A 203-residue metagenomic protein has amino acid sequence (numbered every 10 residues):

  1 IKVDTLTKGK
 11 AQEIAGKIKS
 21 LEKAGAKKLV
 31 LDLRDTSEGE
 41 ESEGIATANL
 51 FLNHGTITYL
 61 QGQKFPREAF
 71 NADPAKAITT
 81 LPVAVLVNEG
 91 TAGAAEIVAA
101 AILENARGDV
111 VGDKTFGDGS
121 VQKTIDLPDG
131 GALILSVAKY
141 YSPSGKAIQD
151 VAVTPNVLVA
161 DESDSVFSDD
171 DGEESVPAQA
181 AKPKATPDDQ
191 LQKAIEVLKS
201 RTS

Functional and structural regions predicted by a protein language model:
I1-P128: Cleft-lining beta-strand/loop regions that shape enzyme active-site pockets
A46, A75-T79, G131-I134, A160 (+1 more regions): A general structural signal for short secondary-structure boundary/capping elements
N49-T58, I78-T91, V137-D150, A160-F167 (+1 more regions): A broadly tuned preference for mixed-charge, low-complexity surface segments
A92, A100, R107-V110, T115-G117 (+2 more regions): Acidic, polar loop-rich interaction surfaces within structured domains
A132, K139, S144-S203: Conserved functional hotspot residues or short segments at active or partner-binding sites across diverse domains
